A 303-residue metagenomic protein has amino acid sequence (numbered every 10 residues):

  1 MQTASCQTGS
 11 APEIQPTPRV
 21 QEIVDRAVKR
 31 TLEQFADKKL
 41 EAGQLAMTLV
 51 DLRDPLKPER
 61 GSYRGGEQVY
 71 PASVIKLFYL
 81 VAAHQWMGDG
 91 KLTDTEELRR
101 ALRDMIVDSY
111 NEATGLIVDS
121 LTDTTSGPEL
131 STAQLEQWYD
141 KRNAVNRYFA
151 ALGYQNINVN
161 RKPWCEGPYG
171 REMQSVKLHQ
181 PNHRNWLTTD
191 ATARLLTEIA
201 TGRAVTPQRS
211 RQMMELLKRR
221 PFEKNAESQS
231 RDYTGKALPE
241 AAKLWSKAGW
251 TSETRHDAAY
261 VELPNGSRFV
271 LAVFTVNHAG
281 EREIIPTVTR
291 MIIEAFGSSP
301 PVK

Functional and structural regions predicted by a protein language model:
G9-T31, K39-E41, R142, R184 (+1 more regions): Structured C-terminal helix/loop/strand segments within mature extracytoplasmic catalytic/sensor domains
Q15-R30, Q34, A42, E97-K177 (+1 more regions): Active-site-adjacent helix/loop patches that line small-molecule binding or acyl-intermediate pockets
L40-V69, H84, G88: Short, conserved catalytic-motif segment at the N-terminal edge
A46-V50, F78, A272: Soluble periplasmic/extracytoplasmic beta-strand elements of cell-envelope proteins
R53-P55, Q68-Y70, N111-A113, D123-T124 (+5 more regions): Solvent-exposed loop/turn segments at secondary-structure junctions within structured extracellular/periplasmic domains
Y70-L92, M105, L271: Active-site SXXK
V81-D89, D119, R194-T201, E294: Short glycine/serine- and small hydrophobic-enriched flexible loop segments
Q85-R103, T114, T206-S210: Short, well-structured active-site flanking segments
